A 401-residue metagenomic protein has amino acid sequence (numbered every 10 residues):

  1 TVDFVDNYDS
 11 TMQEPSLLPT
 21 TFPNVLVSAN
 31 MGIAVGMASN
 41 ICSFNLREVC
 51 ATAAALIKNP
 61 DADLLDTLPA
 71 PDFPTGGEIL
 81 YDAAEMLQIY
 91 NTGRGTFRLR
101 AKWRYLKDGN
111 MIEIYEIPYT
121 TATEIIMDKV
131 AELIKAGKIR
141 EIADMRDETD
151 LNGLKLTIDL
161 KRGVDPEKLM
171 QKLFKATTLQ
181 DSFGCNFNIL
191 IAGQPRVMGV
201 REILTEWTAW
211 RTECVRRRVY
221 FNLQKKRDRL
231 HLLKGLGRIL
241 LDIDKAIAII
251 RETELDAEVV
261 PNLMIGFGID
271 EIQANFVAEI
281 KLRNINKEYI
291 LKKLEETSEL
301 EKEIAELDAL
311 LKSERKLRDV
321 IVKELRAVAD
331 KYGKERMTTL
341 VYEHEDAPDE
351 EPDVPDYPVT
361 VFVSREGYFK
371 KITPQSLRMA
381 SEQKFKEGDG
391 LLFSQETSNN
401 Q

Functional and structural regions predicted by a protein language model:
T1-T20: P-loop NTPase nucleotide-binding/switch module
L18, M31-I33, M37-Q401: C-terminal interaction appendages of subunits in large macromolecular complexes
V25: Flexible glycine/proline-rich, aromatic-decorated loop/lid segments
S28: P-loop NTPase nucleotide-binding module
